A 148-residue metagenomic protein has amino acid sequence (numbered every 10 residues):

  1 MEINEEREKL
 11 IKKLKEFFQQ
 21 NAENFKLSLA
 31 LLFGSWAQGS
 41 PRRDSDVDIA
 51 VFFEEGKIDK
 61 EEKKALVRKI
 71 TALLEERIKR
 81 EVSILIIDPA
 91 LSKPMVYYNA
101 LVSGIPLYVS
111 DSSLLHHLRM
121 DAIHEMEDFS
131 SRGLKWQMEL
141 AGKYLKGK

Functional and structural regions predicted by a protein language model:
M1-L29, Q38-G39, R43, K60-K148: Catalytic core of pol beta-like nucleotidyltransferases
F33-S35: Glycine-rich beta-strand-to-loop/alpha-helix junction loops that act as flexible
S45-V47: Change "...and in nucleic-acid phosphodiester-cleaving endonucleases..." to "...and in nucleic-acid processing enzymes
A50-E54: Short hydrophobic/aromatic beta-strand micro-patches that form the beta-sheet surface supporting nucleotide- or nucleic
K57: Short acidic, S/G/P-rich loop/turn micro-motifs used as interaction or catalytic elements
